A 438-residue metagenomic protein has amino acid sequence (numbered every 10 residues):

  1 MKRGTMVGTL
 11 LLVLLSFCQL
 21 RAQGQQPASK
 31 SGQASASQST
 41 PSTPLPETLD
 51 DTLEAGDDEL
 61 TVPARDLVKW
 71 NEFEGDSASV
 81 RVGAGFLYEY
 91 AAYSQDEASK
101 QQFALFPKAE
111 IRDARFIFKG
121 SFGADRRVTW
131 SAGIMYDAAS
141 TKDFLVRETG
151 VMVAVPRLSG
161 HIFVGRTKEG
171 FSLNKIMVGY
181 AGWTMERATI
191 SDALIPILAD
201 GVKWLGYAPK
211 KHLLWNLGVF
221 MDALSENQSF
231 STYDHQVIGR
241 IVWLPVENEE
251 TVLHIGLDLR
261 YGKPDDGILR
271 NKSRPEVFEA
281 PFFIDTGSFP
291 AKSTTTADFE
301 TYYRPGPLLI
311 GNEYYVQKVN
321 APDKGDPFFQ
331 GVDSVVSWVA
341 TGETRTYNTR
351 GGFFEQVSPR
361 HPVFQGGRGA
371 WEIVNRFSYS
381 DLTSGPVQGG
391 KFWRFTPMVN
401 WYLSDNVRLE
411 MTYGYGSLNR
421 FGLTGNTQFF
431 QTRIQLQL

Functional and structural regions predicted by a protein language model:
M1-T9: Bacterial N-terminal signal peptides that target proteins for export
R3-G4, A22, T167, F377 (+1 more regions): Hydrophobic alpha-helical segments, especially transmembrane helices and their immediate juxtamembrane helical caps
G8-F17: Bacterial N-terminal signal peptides
L20-L87, S99, T344-S358: N-terminal periplasmic/intermembrane-space "pro-region" immediately following the signal or transit peptide
L45-D57, Q95, L269-L438: Outer-membrane beta-barrel pore domains
V68-S94, F103-P264, D333-Q365, E372-V374 (+1 more regions): Outer membrane beta-barrel
